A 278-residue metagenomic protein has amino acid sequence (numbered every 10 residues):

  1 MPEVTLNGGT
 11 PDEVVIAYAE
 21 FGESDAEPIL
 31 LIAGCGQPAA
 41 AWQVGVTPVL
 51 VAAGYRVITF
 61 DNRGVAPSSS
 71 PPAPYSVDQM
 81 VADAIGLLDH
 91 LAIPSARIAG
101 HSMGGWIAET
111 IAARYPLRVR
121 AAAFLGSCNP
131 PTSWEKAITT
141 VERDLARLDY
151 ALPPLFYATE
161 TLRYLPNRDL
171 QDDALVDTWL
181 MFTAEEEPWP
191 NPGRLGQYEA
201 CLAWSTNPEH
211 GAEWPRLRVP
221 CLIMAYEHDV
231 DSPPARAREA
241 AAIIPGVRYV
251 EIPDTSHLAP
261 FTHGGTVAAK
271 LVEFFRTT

Functional and structural regions predicted by a protein language model:
T10, V14-S69: Conserved HGGG/HGGXW glycine-rich cap/lid loop of the alpha/beta-hydrolase fold
I58-T59, R63-A99: Active-site loop/oxyanion-hole signature of alpha/beta-hydrolase fold enzymes
G100, G104, A108: Gly/Ala-rich beta-loop-alpha elbow adjacent to hydrolase catalytic centers
A113, R120-L152: Flexible "cap/lid" loop of the alpha/beta hydrolase fold
L155-P208, E213: Conserved alpha/beta-hydrolase catalytic His-Asp/Glu region
L217, I223-A225: Short beta-strand/loop motif that positions the catalytic acidic residue of the alpha/beta-hydrolase fold
V230-R236: Conserved alpha/beta-hydrolase "acid-adjacent" motif
V247-T278: Catalytic active-site module of serine/aspartate enzymes centered on a nucleophile-bearing elbow/loop
